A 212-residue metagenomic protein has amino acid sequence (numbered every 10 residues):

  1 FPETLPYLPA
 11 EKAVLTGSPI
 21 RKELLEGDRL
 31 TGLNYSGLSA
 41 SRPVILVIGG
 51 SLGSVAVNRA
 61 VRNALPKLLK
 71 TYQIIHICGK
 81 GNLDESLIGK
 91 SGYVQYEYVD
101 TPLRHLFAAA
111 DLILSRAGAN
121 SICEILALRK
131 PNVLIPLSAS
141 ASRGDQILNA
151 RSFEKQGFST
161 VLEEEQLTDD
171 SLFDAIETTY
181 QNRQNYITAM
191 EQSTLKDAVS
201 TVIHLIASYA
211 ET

Functional and structural regions predicted by a protein language model:
F1-L30, Y35-L38: Active-site-proximal region of nucleotide-activated glycan assembly enzymes, centered on histidine/acidic-rich loops
T4-A13, L83-G92, I125: Short loop/helix-cap segments at secondary-structure boundaries that form the rim of catalytic
R29-N34, L38-I113, I147-N149, L162-D170: Donor-nucleotide binding loops and adjacent catalytic segments primarily of GT-B fold Leloir glycosyltransferases
Y96, A108-C123, K130-P131: Acidic donor-binding loop of glycosyltransferase active sites
S115, P131-R143: Short hydrophobic beta-strand element within catalytic cores of glycosyltransferases and related nucleotide-activated
S138-A175: Change "using UDP/GDP/dTDP sugars" to "using nucleotide sugars
Q184-K196: A short, well-ordered alpha-helix in the C-terminal region of glycosyltransferases
L195-T212: C-terminal alpha-helical cap of glycosyltransferases
